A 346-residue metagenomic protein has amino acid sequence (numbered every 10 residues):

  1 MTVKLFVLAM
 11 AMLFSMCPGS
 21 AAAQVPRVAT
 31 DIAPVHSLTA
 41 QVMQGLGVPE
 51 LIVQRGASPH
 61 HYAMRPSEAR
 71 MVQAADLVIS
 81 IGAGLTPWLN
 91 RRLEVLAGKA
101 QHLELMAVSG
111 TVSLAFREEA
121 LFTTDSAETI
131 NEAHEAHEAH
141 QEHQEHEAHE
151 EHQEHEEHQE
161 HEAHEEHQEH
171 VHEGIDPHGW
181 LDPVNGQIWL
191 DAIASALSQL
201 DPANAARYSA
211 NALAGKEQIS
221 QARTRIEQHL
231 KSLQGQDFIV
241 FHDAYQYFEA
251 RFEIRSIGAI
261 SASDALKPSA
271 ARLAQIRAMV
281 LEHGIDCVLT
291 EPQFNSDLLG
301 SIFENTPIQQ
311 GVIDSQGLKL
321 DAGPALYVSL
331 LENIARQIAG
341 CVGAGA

Functional and structural regions predicted by a protein language model:
K4-C17: Bacterial N-terminal signal peptides
M16-Q24: Bacterial Sec-dependent signal peptides at the C-terminal "C-region" and cleavage site
A23-A346: Extracytoplasmic metal-acquisition and chelation regions
